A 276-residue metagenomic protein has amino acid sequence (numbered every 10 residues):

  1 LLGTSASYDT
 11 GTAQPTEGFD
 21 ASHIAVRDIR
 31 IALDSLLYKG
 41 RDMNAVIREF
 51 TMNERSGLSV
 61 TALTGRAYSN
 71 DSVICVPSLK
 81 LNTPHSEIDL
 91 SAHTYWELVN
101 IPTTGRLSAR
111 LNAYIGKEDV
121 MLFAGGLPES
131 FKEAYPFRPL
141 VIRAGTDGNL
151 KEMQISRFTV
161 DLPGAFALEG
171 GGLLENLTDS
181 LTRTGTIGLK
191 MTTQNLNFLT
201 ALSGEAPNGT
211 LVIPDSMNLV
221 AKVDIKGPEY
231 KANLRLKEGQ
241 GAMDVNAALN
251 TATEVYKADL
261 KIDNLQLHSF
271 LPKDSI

Functional and structural regions predicted by a protein language model:
L1-R106, L162-A167, G172-T184, F198 (+2 more regions): Elongated, acidic membrane-bridging lipid-handling scaffolds and related periplasm/extracellular "bridge/tunnel" systems
L2, P228, H268-I276: Short, intrinsically disordered, charge-balanced linker/junction segments flanking boundaries in proteins
T16-G18, P128-K132, E205-G209, H268-L271: Extracellular loop and loop/strand-boundary signature of outer-membrane beta-barrel proteins
G57, A134-R138, L211-D215, I276: Short sequence motifs at beta-strands and strand-loop junctions characteristic of Gram-negative outer-membrane
V73-P77, E152-I155, S180, E229-A232 (+1 more regions): Repeated loop/turn-to-beta-strand initiation elements of outer-membrane beta-barrel proteins
L107-A109, G185-L189, A232, Y256-A258: Transmembrane beta-strands of outer-membrane beta-barrel proteins
A113, T146, L189-T193, L236 (+1 more regions): Transmembrane beta-barrel strands of outer-membrane/channel proteins
G116, V120-A124, L196-L202, H268-L271: Outer-membrane beta-barrel translocator/channel fold
